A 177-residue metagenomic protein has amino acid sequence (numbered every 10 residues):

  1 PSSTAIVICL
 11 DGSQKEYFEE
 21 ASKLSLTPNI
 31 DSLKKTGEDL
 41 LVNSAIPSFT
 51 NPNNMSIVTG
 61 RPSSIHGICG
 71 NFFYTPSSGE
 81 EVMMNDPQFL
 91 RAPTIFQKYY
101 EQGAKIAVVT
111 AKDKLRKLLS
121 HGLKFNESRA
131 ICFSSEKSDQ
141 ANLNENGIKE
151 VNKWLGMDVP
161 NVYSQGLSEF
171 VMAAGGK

Functional and structural regions predicted by a protein language model:
S2-F18, L33, I57, Y99 (+1 more regions): Beta-strand elements within well-structured catalytic alpha/beta cores of enzymes that handle phosphate/sulfate esters
I8-G12, S44, V109-D113: Active-site-proximal beta-strand/loop segments in catalytic clefts of secreted hydrolases
C9-K15, S48-S56, S128-S134: Short, mixed-charge, low-aromatic patches
G12-Q14, K35-L40, T50-N53, F72-M84: Glycine-/proline-rich flexible loop or hinge segments
Q14-E20, S44, V82-D86, V162: Second-shell loop/turn segments in exported
F18-S64, K105-A107: Short, structured active-site-proximal loop/turn typified by the sulfatase FGly-forming signature C/S-X-P-X-R
P62-K177: His/Asp/Glu-rich, glycine-adjacent segments that coordinate divalent cations and/or stabilize oxyanion chemistry on
